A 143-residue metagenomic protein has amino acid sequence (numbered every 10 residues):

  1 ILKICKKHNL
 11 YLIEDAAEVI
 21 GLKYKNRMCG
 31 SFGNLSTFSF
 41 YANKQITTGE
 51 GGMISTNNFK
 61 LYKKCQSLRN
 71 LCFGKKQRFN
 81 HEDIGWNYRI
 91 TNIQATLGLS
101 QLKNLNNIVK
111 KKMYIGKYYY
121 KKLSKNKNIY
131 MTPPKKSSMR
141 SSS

Functional and structural regions predicted by a protein language model:
I1, L12-D15: Hydrophobic positions on the long internal alpha-helix of Rossmann-like NAD(P)-dependent oxidoreductase domains
L2, K6: Anion (oxyanion) recognition and catalysis
K7, Y11, V19, K23 (+1 more regions): PLP-dependent aminotransferase class I/II
E14-T48, Q77-E82: Conserved active-site segment immediately N-terminal to the catalytic lysine that forms the internal aldimine
S31-N70, N92: Active-site PLP attachment segment
